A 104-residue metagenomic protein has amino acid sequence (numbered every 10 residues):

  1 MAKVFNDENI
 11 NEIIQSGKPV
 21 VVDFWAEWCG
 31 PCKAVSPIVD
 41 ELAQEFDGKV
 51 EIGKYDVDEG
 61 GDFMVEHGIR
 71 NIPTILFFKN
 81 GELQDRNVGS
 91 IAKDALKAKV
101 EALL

Functional and structural regions predicted by a protein language model:
M1-E51, D58-T74, F78-L104: Proteins that catalyze or organize thiol-disulfide redox chemistry and the adjacent proteostasis machinery handling
